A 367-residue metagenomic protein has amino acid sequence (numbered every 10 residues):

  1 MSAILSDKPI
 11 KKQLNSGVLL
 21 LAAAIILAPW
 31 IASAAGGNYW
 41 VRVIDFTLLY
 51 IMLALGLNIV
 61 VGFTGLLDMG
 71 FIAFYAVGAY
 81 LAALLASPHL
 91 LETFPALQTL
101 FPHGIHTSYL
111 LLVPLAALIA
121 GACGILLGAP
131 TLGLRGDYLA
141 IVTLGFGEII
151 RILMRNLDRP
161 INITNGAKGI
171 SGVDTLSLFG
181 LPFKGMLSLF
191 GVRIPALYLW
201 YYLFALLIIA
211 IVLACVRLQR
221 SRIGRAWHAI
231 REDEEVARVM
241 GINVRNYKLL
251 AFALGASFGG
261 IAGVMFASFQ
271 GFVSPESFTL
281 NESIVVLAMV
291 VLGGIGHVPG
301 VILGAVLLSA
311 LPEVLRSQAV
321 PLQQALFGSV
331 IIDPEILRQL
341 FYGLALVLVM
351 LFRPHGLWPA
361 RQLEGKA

Functional and structural regions predicted by a protein language model:
S2-A367: Transmembrane alpha-helices and adjacent helix-loop boundaries
